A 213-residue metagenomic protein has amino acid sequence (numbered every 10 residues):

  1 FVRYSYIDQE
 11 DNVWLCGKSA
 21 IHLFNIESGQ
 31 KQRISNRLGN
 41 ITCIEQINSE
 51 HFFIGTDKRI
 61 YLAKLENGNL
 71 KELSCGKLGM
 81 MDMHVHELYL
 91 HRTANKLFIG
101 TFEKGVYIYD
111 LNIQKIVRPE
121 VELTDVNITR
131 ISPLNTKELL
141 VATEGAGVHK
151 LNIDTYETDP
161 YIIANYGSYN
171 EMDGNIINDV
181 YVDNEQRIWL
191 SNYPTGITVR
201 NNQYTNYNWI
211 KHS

Functional and structural regions predicted by a protein language model:
F1-S213: Carboxylate-rich, polar loop motifs that coordinate divalent cations or form catalytic acidic clusters
